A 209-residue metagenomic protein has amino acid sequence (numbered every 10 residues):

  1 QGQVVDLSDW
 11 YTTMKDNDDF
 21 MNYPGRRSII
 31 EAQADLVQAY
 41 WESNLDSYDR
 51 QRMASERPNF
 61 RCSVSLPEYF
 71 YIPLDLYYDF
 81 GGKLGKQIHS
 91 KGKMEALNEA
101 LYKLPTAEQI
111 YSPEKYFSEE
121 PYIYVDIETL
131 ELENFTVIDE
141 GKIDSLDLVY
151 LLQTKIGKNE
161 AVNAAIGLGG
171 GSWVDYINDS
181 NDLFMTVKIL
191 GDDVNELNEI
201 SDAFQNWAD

Functional and structural regions predicted by a protein language model:
G2-A54: Post-HExxH zinc-binding segment in Zn-dependent metallohydrolases
L7-M14, D49, M53-E56, L97-A100 (+4 more regions): Generic structural signal of hydrophobic/aromatic residues within well-ordered alpha-helices of folded domains
M21-A32, I72-D79, K91, V194-N198: Soluble non-cytosolic domains of exported or imported proteins
E31-Q38, G82, K86, M94 (+3 more regions): Extracytoplasmic/secreted envelope proteins and their assembly/folding machinery, especially bacterial periplasmic
Q38-E42, H89, A208: Hydrophobic residues within well-ordered, non-membrane alpha-helices that form the packing/core of soluble catalytic
N44-R50, E95, N195-L197, A208: Substrate-binding/catalytic groove segments of enzymes that remodel or degrade extracellular structural polymers
N59-N181, M185-K188: Pan-zinc metallopeptidase signature
S180-D209: C-terminal soluble interaction/assembly domains
